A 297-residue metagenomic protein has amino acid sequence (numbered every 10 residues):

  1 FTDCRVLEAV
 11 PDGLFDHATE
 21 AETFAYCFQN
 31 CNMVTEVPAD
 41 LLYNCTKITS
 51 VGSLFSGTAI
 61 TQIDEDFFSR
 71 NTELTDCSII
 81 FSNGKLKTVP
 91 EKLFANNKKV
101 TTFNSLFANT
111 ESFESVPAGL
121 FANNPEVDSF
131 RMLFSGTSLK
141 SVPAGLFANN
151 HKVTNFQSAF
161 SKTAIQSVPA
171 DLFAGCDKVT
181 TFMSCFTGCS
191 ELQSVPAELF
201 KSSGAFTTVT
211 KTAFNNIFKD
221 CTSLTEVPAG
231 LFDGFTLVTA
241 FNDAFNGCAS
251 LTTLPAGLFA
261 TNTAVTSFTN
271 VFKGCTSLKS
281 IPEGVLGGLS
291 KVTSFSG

Functional and structural regions predicted by a protein language model:
F1-G297: Solvent-exposed loop and capping/linker segments of extracellular ligand-binding repeat ectodomains
